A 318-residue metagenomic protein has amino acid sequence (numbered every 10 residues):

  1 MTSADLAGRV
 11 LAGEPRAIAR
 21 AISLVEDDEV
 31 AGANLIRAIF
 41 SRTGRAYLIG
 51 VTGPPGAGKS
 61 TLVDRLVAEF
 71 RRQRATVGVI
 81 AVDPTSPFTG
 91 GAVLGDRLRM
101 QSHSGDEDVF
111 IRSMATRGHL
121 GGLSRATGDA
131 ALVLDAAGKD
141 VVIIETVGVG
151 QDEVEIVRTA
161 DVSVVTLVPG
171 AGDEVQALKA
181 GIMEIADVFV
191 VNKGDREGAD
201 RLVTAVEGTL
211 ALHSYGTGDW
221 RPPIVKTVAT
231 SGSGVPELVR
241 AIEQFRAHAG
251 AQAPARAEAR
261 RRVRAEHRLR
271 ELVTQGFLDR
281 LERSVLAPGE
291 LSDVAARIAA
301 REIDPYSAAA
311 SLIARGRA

Functional and structural regions predicted by a protein language model:
T2-I49, P54-A57, L62-D152, T159-P169 (+1 more regions): Nucleotide-state-sensitive switch-loop elements of NTP-binding domains
T2-P15, V51-P55, S60, S214 (+3 more regions): Expand to "…catalyze enediolate/carbanion chemistry for C-C bond making/breaking, isomerization, decarboxylation
E14, D83, E145, N192 (+3 more regions): Residue-level signal for inorganic ion chemistry
I80, T166, V191-N192, T227: Generic beta-sheet signal
V93, A130, E155, T159 (+5 more regions): Alpha-helical scaffold elements adjacent to nucleotide-binding pockets in ATP/GTP-utilizing enzyme cores
I156, P169-E197: Flexible active-site lid/hinge loop adjacent to a nucleotide/diphosphate and Mg2+-phosphate binding pocket
V188, G194-H248: Canonical P-loop GTPase G-domain recognition
K226, E237-R317: Long, well-ordered amphipathic alpha-helical subdomains in the mid-to-C-terminal portions of large enzyme subunits
